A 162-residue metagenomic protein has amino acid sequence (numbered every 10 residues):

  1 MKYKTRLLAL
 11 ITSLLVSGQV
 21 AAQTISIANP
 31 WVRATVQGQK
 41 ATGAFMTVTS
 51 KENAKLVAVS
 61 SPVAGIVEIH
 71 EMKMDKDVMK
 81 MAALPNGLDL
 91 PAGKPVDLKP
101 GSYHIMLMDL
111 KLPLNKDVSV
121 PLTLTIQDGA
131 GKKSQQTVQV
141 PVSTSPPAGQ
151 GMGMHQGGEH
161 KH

Functional and structural regions predicted by a protein language model:
Y3-S13: Sec-dependent signal peptide recognition, specifically the positively charged N-region followed immediately by
S17-A22: N-terminal signal peptide c-region/cleavage motif recognized by signal peptidases
T24-H162: Compact, glycine-rich, soluble single-domain proteins
